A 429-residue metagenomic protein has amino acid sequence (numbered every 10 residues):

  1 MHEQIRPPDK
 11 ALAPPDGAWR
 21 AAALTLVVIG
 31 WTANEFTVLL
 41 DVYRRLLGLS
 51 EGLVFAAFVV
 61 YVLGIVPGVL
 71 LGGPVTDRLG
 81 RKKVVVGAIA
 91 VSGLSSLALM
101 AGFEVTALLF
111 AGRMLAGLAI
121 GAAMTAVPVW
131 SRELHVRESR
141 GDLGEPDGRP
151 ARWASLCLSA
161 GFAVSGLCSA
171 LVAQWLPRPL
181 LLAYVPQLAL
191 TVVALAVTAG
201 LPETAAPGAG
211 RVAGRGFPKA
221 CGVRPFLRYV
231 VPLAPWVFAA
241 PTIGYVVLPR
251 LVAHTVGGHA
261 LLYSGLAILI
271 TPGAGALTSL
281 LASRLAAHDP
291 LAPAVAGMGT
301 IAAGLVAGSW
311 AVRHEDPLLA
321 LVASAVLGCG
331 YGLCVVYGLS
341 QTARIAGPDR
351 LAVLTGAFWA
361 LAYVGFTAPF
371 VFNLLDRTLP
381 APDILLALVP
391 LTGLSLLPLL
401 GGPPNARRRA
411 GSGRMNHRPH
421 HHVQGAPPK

Functional and structural regions predicted by a protein language model:
A56-G73, M124, P128, L269-L281: Central cavity-lining transmembrane alpha-helices of secondary-active solute carriers, predominantly the Major
V66-E104: Conserved MFS/SLC helix-loop-helix module at the cytosolic interface between two early adjacent transmembrane helices
G112-L156: Cytoplasmic helix-loop-helix junction between adjacent transmembrane helices in 12-TM secondary transporters
R149-A199: Helix-loop-helix hairpin linking two adjacent transmembrane segments in secondary transporters
L181-V197, L385-G402: Symmetry-related core transmembrane helices of the 12-TM Major Facilitator Superfamily/SLC fold
S264-A287, I301-G304: Transmembrane alpha-helices of Major Facilitator/SLC transporters
L291-V336: C-terminal transmembrane helical hairpin of 12-TM major facilitator-type secondary transporters
Y331, L339-A381, L388: A late C-terminal transmembrane helix in Major Facilitator Superfamily
